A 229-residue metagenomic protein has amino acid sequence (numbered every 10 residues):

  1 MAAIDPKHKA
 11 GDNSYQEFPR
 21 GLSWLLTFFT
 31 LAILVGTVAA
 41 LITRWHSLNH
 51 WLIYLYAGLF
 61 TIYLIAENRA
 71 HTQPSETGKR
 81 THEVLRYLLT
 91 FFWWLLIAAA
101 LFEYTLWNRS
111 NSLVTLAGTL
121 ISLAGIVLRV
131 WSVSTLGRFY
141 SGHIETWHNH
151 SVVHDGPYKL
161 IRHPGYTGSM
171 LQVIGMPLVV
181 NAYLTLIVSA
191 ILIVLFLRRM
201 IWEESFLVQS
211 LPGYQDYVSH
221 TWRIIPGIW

Functional and structural regions predicted by a protein language model:
A2-S141, M176-W229: Membrane-anchoring alpha-helices and their flanking helix-loop junctions
S132, M170-L171: Active-site-flanking alpha-helical
H143-S169: Active-site-proximal inter-transmembrane loops
G168, I174-G175: Hydrophobic alpha-helical membrane segments of integral membrane proteins
